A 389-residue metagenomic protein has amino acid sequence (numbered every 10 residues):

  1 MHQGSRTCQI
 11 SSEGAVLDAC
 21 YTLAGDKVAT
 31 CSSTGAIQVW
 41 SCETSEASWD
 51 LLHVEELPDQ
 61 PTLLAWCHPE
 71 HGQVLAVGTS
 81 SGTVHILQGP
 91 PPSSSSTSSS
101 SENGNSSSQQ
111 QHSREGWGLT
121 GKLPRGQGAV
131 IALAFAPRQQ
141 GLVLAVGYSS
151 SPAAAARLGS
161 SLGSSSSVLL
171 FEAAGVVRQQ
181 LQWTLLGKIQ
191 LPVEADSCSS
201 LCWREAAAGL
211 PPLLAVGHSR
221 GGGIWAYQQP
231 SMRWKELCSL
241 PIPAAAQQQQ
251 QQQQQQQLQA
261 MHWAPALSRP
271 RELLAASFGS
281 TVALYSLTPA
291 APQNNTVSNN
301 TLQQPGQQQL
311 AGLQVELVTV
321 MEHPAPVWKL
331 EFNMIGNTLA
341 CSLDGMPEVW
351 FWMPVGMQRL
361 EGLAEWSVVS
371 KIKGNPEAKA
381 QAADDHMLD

Functional and structural regions predicted by a protein language model:
H2-S12, E46-L63, P92-S95, E102-A132 (+5 more regions): Inter-blade linker and blade-boundary elements of WD-repeat/beta-propeller domains
Q9-G35: Beta-strand-rich domains and repeat architectures in extracellular enzymes and scaffolds, especially beta-propellers
L17, T34-Q38, S81-H85, S150-A154 (+5 more regions): Short coil/turn segments within WD40 beta-propeller repeats
C20-G25, A65-G72, A134-G141, C202-P211 (+2 more regions): Loop/turn segments within WD40 beta-propeller blades
V28-E55: Beta-propeller domains
C31, G78, G147, V216-G217 (+2 more regions): Residue-level marker for isolated small/hydroxyl-bearing positions within beta-strands of beta-sheet-rich domains
Q256-P292: Loop/turn-rich, solvent-exposed surfaces of beta-rich toroidal or solenoidal domains
